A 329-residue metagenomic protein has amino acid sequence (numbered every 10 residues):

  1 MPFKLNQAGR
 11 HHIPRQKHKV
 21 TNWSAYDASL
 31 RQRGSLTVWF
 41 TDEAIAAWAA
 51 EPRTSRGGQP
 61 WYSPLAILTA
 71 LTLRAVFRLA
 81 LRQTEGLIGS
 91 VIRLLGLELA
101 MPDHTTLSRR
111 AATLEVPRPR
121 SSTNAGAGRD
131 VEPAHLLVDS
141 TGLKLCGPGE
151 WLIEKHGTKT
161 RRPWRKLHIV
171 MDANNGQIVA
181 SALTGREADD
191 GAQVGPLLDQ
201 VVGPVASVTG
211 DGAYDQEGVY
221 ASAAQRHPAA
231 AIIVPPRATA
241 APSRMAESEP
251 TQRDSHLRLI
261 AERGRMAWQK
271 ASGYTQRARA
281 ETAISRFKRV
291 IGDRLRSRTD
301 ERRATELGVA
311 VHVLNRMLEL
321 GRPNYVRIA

Functional and structural regions predicted by a protein language model:
M1-R56, T69, E98-L99, A111-E132 (+1 more regions): Charged, often Cys/His-bearing segments associated with DNA-binding zinc-finger transcription factors
P2-K4, H11-R15, G212-K288, S297: Helix-centered, glycine/charged polyanion-binding patches within enzymatic domains that contact phosphate-containing
A8-G9, G89, L198, M266-W268 (+1 more regions): Short hydrophobic/aromatic segments of transmembrane alpha-helices and their interfaces
P14, W61-P64, L68, T72-V76 (+1 more regions): Basic, amphipathic alpha-helical segments enriched in Lys/Arg and hydrophobic/aromatic residues
V20-W23, H104, A280, I284: Alpha-helix initiation and N-capping motif
S29, W39, R110, P117 (+4 more regions): Residues that form generic nucleotide/phosphate-binding pockets
P52-L68, V76-R82, G86, S90-R93 (+8 more regions): Polybasic low-complexity intrinsically disordered regions
